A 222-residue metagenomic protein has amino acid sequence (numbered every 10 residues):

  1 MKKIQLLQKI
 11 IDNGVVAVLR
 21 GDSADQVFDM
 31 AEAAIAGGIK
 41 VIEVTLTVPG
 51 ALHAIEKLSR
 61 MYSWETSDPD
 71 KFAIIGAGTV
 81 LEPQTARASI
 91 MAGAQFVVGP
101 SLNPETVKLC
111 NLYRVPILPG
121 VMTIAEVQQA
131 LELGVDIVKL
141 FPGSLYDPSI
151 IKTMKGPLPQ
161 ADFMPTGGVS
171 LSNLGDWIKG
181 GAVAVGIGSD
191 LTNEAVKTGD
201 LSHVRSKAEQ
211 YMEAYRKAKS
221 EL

Functional and structural regions predicted by a protein language model:
M1-Q84, A88-A92, L112, Q160 (+3 more regions): Conserved N-terminal beta1-alpha1 strand-loop-helix module at the mouth
R20-D22, I75-P83, V98-N103, P119-I124 (+2 more regions): Glycine-rich beta-to-alpha transition loops that act as phosphate-gripper elements at the mouths of alpha/beta enzyme
M30, T106, C110, E126: Aromatic/hydrophobic pocket-lining residues that form π-stacking "cages" and hydrophobic walls in ligand
K40, Q95, D136, V183: Short acidic/polar active-site loop segments enriched in Thr and Asp
D70-S101, L109, Y113-P119, Q129-L133 (+1 more regions): Active-site beta->alpha loop and helix N-cap motifs at the rims of alpha/beta catalytic domains
V97-T106, L140-D147, G181-V204: Glycine-rich phosphate-binding active-site loops on the catalytic face of alpha/beta enzymes
Y113, I124-D136, P148-I150, M154: Anionic-ligand binding region
K152-P157, K219-L222: A charged, well-structured terminal subsegment
